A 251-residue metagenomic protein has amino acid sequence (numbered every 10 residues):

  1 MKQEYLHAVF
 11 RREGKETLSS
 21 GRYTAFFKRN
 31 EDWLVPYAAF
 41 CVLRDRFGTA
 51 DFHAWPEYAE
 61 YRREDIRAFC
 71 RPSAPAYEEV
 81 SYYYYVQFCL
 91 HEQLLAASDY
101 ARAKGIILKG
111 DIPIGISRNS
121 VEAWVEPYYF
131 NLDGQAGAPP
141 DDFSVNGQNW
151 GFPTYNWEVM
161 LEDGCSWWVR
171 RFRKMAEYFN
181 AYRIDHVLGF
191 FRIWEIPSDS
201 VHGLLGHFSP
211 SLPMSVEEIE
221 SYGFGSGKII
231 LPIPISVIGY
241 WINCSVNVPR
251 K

Functional and structural regions predicted by a protein language model:
M1-K251: Catalytic cores of glycan-processing enzymes that make or break glycosidic bonds
